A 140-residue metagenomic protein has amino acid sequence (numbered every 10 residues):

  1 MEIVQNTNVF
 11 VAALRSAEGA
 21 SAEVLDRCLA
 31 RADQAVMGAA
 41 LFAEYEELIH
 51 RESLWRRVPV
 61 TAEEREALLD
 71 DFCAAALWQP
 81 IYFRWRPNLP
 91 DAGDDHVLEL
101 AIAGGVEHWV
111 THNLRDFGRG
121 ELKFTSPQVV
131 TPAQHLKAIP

Functional and structural regions predicted by a protein language model:
M1-M37: Short, well-structured N-terminal submotif of metal-dependent ribonuclease cores
N8-V9, A40, R115, Q134: Alpha-helix/helix-capping structural signal
A13-L14, L48, R57, G120 (+1 more regions): Residues that scaffold the ATP/ADP-binding catalytic core of kinase and kinase-like folds
R27-R84: PIN-domain endoribonuclease scaffold, especially VapC-family toxins
A43-E44, W85-N88, H135-P140: A short acidic, often aromatic-flanked loop/helix-cap motif at beta-alpha or helix-coil junctions that lines enzyme
C73-W109, L114: Active-site neighborhoods of divalent-metal-dependent phosphate/nucleic-acid chemistry enzymes
D95, I102-H108, L114-P140: Acidic, PIN/NYN-like endoribonuclease modules and their adjacent C-terminal/linker elements
